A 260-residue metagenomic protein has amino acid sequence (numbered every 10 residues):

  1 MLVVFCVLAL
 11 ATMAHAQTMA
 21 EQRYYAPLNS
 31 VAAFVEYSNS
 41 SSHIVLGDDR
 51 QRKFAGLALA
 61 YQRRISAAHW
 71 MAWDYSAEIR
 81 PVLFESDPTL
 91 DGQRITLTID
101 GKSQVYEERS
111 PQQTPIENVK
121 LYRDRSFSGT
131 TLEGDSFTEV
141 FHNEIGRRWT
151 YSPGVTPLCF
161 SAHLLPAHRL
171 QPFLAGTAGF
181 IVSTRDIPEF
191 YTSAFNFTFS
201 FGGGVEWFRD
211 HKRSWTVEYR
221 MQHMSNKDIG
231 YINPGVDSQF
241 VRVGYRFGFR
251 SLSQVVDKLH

Functional and structural regions predicted by a protein language model:
M1-A11: Bacterial N-terminal signal peptides
H15-I65, S238-H260: Short glycine/proline- and aromatic-enriched beta-strand/turn motifs that initiate or cap beta-hairpins
R23-V31, H69-Y75, R147-W149, H168-L174 (+2 more regions): Outer-envelope beta-barrel architecture signal
P27-N29, Q51-L57, W149-T156, L170 (+2 more regions): Residues that define the transmembrane beta-barrel architecture of outer-membrane proteins
N29-N39, Y75-L83, L174-F180, V217-H223: Transmembrane beta-barrel strands of outer-membrane/channel proteins
H43-D48, H142-R147, R185-Y191, N226-N233: Extracellular loop and loop/strand-boundary signature of outer-membrane beta-barrel proteins
A55-R185: Gram-negative (and chloroplast) outer-membrane scaffold detector with strong preference for beta-barrel transmembrane
L59, T156-A162, F201-G203, Y219 (+1 more regions): Membrane-embedded beta-strands of outer-membrane beta-barrel proteins, especially the hydrophobic/small aromatic
